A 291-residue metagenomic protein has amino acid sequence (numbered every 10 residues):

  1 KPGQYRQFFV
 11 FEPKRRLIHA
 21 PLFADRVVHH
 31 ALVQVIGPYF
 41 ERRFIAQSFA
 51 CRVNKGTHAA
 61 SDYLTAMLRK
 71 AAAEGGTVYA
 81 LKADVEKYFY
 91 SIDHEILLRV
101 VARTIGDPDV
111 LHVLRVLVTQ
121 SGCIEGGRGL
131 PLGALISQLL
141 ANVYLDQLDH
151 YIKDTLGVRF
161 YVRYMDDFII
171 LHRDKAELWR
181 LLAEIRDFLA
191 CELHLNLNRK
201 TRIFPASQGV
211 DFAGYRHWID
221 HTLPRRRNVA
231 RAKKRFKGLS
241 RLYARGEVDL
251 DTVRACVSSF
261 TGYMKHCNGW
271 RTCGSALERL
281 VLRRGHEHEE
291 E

Functional and structural regions predicted by a protein language model:
P2, Q47, S61, T65-M165 (+3 more regions): Conserved polymerase palm-domain catalytic core
G3-H29, R43-G56, V118-N142: Short, conserved non-catalytic motifs in the polymerase core
F9-F11, E41-F44, Y79, C123-I124 (+3 more regions): Short acidic (Asp/Glu) and glycine-rich catalytic loops that position anionic groups and cofactors
P21, H30, W179-R180, L197-E291: Right-hand nucleic-acid polymerase module
H29, V33, G37, N54-D62 (+1 more regions): Well-ordered mid-protein domain cores that form the structural environment of catalytic cofactors
I36-R43, W270-R271: Short helix-capping/linker segments at secondary-structure and domain boundaries
R42-G56, G157-M165, E278-R279: Short alpha-helical "patches" and their helix-cap loops
D187-L193: Glycine- and acidic-residue-rich phosphate-binding/metal-coordinating active-site segment common to enzymes that handle
